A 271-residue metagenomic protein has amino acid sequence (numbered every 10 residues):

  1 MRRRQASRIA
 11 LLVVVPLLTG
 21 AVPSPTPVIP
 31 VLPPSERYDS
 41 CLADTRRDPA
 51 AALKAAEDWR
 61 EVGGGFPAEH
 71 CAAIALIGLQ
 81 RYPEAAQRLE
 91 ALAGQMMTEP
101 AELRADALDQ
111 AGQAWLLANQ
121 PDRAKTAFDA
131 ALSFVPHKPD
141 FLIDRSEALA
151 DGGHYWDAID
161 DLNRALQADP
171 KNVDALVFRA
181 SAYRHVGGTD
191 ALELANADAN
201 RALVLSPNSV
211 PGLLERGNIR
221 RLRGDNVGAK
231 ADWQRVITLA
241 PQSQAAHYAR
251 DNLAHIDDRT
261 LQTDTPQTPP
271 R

Functional and structural regions predicted by a protein language model:
L18, V22-C71, A75, L79-Q87 (+1 more regions): N-terminal leader/linker segments that initiate helical-solenoid repeat arrays
I29, L222, G228-R271: Terminal, low-structured helical/coil segments at or just beyond the last alpha-helical repeat
P34, F66-P67, P100, A105 (+4 more regions): Helix-start (N-cap) detector for alpha-helical repeat units in TPR-like alpha-solenoids, especially tetratricopeptide
S40-L42, I74, Q113, E147 (+3 more regions): Residue-level recognition of tetratricopeptide repeat
R46, G78-L79, Q113, L117 (+4 more regions): Register position in tetratricopeptide repeats
D48-A51, P83-Q87, A118-A127, G152-R164 (+2 more regions): Structural signature of tandem alpha-helical TPR/SEL1-like repeats, specifically the intra-repeat loop/turn
E61-V62, Q95-E99, F134, A168 (+2 more regions): Structural marker of alpha-solenoid helical repeat scaffolds
C71, Q110, D144, F178 (+2 more regions): Canonical tetratricopeptide repeat
